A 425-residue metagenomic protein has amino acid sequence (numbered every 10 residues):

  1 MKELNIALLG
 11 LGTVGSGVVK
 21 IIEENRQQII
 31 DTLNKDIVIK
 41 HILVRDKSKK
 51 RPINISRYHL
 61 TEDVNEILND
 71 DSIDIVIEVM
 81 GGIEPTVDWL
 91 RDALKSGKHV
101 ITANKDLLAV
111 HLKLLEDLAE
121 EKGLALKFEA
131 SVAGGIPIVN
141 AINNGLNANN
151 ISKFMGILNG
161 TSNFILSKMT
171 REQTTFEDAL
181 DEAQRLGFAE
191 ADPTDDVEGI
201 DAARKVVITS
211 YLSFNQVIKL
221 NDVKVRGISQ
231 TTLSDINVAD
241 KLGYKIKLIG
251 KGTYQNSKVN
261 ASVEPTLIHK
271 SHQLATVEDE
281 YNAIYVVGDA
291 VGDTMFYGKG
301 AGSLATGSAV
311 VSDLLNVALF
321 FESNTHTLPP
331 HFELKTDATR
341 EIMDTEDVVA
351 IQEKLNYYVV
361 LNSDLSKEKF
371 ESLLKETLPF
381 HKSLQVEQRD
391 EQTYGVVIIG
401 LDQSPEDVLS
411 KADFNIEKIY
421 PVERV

Functional and structural regions predicted by a protein language model:
M1-K95: N-terminal glycine-/serine-/threonine-rich beta1-alpha1-beta2 phosphate-ribose binding loop of Rossmann-like
D36, P193-D196, V217-K224, F321-E333 (+1 more regions): Flexible, glycine/charged-enriched surface loops at secondary-structure junctions
T86-D92, K105-V132, V139-I142: Rossmann-fold NAD(P)-binding glycine/threonine-rich loop
H99-I101: A short hydrophobic/small-residue beta-strand
E120-D201, I208: Rossmann-like NAD(P)H-binding beta-loop-alpha module
K153-M155, N163-L166, T170, E182 (+3 more regions): Catalytic, metal-anchored helix/loop core of enzyme active sites in primary metabolism
L180-T276, Y281-A283, G302: Substrate-binding/catalytic subdomain of NAD(P)-dependent oxidoreductase enzymes
L314, F320-V425: A conserved regulatory-domain signal marking ACT and ACT-like small-molecule sensing domains and adjacent regulatory
